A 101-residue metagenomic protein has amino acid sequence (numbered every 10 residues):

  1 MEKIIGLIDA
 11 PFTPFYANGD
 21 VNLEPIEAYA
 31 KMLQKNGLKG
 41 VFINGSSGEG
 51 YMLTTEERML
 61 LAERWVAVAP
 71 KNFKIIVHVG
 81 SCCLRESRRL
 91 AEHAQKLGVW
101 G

Functional and structural regions predicted by a protein language model:
M1-D9, T13-G101: Active-site beta->alpha loop and helix N-cap motifs at the rims of alpha/beta catalytic domains
